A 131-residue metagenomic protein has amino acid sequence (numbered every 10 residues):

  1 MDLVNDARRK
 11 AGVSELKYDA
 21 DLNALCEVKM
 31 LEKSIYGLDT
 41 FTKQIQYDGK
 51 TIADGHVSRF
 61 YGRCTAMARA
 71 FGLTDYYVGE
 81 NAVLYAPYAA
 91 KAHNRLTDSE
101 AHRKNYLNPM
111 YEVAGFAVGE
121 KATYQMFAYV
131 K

Functional and structural regions predicted by a protein language model:
M1-K131: Functional surface patches built around histidine and acidic residues
